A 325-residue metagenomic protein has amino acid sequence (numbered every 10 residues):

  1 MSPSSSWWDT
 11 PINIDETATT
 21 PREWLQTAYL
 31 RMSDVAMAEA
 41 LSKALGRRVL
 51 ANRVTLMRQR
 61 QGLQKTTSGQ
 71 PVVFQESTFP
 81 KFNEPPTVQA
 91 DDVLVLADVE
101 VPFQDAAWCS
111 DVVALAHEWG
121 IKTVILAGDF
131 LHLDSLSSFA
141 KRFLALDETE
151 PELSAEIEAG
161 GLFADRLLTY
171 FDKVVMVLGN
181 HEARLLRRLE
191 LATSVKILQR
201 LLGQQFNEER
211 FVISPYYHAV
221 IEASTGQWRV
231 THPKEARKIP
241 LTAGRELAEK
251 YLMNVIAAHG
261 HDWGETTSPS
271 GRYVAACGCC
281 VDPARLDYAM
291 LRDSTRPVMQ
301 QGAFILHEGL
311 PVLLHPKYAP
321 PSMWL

Functional and structural regions predicted by a protein language model:
W8-M32: Short, amphipathic alpha-helical "recognition" segments used to contact nucleic acids or chromatin
V35-G46: DNA-recognition alpha helix
R47-V72: Major-groove recognition helix of helix-turn-helix-like DNA-binding domains
Q75-A106: Mobile, glycine- and charge-enriched loop segments and immediately flanking short secondary-structure elements within
E84-L94, A219-R229, P269: Beta-strand-turn-beta hairpins that frame and shape the catalytic cleft of phosphate-ester-processing enzymes
L96, V101-E209: Core catalytic region of metal-dependent phosphoesterases/phosphodiesterases, especially metallo-beta-lactamase-like
F206-S224: Short acidic low-complexity segments
Q227-M323: Conserved beta-sheet core of the metallophosphoesterase superfamily
